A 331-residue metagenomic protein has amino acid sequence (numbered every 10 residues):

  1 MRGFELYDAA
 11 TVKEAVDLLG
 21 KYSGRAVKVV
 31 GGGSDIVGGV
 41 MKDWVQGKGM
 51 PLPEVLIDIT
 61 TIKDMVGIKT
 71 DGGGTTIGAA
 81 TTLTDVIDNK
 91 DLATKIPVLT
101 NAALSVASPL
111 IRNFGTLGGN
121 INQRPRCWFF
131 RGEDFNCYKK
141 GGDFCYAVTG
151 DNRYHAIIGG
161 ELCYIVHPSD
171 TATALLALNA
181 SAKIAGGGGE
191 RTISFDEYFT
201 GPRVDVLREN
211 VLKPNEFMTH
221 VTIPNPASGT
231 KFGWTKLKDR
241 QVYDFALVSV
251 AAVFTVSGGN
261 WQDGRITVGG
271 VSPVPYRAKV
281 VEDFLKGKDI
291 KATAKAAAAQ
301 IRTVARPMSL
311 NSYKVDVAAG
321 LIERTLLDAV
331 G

Functional and structural regions predicted by a protein language model:
M1-G331: C-terminal structural segment of proteins
